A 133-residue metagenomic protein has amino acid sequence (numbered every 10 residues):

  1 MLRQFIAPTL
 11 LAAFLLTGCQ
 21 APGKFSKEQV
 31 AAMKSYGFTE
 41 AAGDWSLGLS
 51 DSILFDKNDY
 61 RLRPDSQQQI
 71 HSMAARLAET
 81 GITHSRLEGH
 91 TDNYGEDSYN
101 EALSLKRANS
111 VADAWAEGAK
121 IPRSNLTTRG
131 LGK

Functional and structural regions predicted by a protein language model:
M1-S46, Y60-Q68: N-terminal targeting leaders that direct proteins to extracytoplasmic destinations
T17, A75, N109-D113: Core alpha-helical elements of the protein kinase catalytic domain, predominantly the helix directly N-terminal
A32, T39-E40, L54-E88, A116-E117: Periplasmic peptidoglycan-binding/anchoring modules of Gram-negative envelope and division proteins
S35, I82, R123-N125: A generic structural signal for alpha->beta connector loops
G43-W45, D59, Q67, A75 (+2 more regions): Mature soluble domains of exported/periplasmic/lumenal proteins and thiol-rich metal-chelating peptides
D44-L54, H84-E88, S110, T127-R129: Soluble periplasmic/extracytoplasmic beta-strand elements of cell-envelope proteins
H90-K133: Periplasmic OmpA-like peptidoglycan-binding domain that tethers envelope proteins to the cell wall
